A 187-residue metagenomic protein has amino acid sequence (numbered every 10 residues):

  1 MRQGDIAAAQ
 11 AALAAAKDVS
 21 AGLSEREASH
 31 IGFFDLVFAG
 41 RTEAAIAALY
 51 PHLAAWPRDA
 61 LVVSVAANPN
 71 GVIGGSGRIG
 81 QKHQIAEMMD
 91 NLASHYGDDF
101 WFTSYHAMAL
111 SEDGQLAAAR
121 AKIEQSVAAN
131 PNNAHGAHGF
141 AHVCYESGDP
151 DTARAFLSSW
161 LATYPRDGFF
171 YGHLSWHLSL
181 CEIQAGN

Functional and structural regions predicted by a protein language model:
M1-E43, N70-K82, G148-P150, G186: Inter-helical turn/loop elements of alpha-helical hairpins
A16, P51-H52, N91-L92, Q125-S126 (+1 more regions): Canonical positions in the second alpha-helix
A21-L23, P57-R58, G97, P131 (+1 more regions): Short coil turns that delineate tetratricopeptide repeat
I31-D35, V65, Y105, G139-H142 (+1 more regions): "A position-specific structural signal for the A-helix of alpha-solenoid helical repeats
L36, N70-I73, L110, C144 (+2 more regions): Residue at a conserved register position within TPR or TPR-like alpha-solenoid repeats
H142-N187: Long, internal scaffold/assembly segments composed of regular secondary structure
